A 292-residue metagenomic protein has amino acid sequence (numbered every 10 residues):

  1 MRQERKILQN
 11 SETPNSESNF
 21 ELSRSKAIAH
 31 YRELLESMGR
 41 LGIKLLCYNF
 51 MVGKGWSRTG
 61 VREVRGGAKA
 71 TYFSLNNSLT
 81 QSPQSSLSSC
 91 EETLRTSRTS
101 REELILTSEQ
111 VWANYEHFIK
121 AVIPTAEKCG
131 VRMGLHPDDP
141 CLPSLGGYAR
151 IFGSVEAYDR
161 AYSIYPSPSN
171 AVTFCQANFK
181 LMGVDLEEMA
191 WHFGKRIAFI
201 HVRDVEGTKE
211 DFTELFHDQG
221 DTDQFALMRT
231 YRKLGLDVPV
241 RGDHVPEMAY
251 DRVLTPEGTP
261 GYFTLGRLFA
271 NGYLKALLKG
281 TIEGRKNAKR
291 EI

Functional and structural regions predicted by a protein language model:
M1-E116, K128, N178, D237-V240: Structural motif corresponding to the early beta-alpha repeats
E36-K44, S89, T96, S100 (+4 more regions): Histidine-acidic metal/acid-base catalytic patches
M51, D139, H244: Residue-level "edge-of-site" marker
